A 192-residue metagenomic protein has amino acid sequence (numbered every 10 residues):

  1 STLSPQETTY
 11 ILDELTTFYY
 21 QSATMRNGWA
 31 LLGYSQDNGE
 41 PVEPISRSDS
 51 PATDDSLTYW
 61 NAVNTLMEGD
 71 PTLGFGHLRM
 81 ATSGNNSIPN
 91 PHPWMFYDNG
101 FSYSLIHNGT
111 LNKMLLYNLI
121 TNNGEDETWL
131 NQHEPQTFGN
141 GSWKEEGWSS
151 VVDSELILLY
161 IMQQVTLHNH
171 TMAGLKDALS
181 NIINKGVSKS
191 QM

Functional and structural regions predicted by a protein language model:
S1-M192: Conserved short alpha-helical segments that host acidic/polar catalytic motifs at enzyme active sites
